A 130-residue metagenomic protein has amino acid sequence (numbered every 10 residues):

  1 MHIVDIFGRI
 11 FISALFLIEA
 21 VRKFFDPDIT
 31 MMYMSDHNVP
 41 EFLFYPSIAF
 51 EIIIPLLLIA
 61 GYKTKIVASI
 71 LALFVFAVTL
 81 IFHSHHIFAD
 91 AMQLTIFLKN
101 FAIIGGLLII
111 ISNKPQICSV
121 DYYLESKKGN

Functional and structural regions predicted by a protein language model:
M1-F25, M32, E41-A49, I53 (+1 more regions): Extended, low-polarity transmembrane helix blocks
D36-H37: Flexible, solvent-exposed coil segments and beta strand-coil junctions, predominantly the extracellular/periplasmic
